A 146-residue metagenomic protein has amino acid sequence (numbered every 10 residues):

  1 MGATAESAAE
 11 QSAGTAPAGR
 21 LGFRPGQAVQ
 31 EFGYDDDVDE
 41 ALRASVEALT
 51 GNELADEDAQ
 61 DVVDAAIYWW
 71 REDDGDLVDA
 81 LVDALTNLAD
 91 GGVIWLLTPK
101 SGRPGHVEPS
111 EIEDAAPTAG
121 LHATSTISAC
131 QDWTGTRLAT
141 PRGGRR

Functional and structural regions predicted by a protein language model:
M1-R146: S-adenosyl-L-methionine-dependent methyltransferase catalytic core, i.e., the SAM/SAH-binding region
